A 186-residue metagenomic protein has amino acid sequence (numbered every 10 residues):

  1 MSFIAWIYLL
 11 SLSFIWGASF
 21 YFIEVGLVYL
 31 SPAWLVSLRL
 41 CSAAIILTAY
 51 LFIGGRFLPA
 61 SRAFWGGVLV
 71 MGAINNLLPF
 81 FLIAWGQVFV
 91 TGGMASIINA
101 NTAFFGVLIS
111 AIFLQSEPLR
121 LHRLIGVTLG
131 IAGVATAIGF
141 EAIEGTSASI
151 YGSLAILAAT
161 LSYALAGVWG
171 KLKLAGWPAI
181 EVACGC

Functional and structural regions predicted by a protein language model:
M1-S11, A43-M71, V88-F89, S116-I125 (+2 more regions): Membrane-interface interhelical linkers
I7, S11, S37-S42, G66 (+7 more regions): Hydrophobic residues within alpha-helical transmembrane segments of multi-pass solute transporters/permease subunits
F14-I45, T91-G93, L165-C186: Juxtamembrane helix-loop-helix junctions in multi-pass membrane proteins
I15, S19-F20, T48-N99, A132-T136: Specific transmembrane alpha-helical segments of multi-pass solute transporters/efflux pumps, especially DMT/EamA
E24, F80, A84, A111 (+1 more regions): Transmembrane alpha-helix boundary and packing residues in multipass membrane permease domains and related
W34-I45, I74-N75, I83-H122, A159: Specific alpha-helical transmembrane segments that line the substrate/conduction pathway and gating interfaces
L47, G106-L108, I112, G145-C186: Transmembrane alpha-helical segments that form core, pore/gating elements of small-molecule transporters/exporters
L47, L69, N101, L108-I109 (+1 more regions): Hydrophobic transmembrane alpha-helices of multi-pass small-molecule transport proteins
